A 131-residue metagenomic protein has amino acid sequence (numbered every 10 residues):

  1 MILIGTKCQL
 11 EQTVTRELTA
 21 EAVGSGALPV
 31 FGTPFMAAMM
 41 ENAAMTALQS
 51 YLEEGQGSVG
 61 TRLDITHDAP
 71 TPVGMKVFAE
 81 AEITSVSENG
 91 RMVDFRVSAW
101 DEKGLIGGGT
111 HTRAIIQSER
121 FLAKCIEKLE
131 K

Functional and structural regions predicted by a protein language model:
M1-G32: Catalytic strand-loop segment that frames the active site of acyl-thioester-processing enzymes
Q9-T15, T66, T112-A114: Generic structural detector for well-ordered beta-strands
F31-F35, P72, I116: Residues at secondary-structure transition points
M45-F78: Hydrophobic beta-strand-centered segment that forms part of the acyl-chain substrate-binding groove
I65-E102: Hydrophobic beta-sheet segments that form the core/acyl-binding groove of ACP/CoA-dependent acyl-chain-processing
T112-K131: C-terminal output/interaction extensions
